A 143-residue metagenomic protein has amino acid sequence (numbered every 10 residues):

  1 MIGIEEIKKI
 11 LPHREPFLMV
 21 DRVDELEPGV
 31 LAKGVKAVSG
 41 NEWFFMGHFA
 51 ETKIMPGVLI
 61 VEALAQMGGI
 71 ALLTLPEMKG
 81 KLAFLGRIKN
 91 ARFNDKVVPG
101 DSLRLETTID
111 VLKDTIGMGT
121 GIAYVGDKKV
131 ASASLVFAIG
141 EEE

Functional and structural regions predicted by a protein language model:
M1, G68-R104, V130, S134-A138: Hydrophobic beta-strand-centered segment that forms part of the acyl-chain substrate-binding groove
I2-R14: Short aromatic-glycine motifs in intrinsically disordered, low-complexity regions
K8, E51, F93-D95: Beta-strand-rich interaction surfaces with strong enrichment in secreted/lumenal proteins
P12, G29, V97-D101, D110-E143: HotDog/MaoC-like acyl-thioester-processing domains
E15-M55, I60: Catalytic strand-loop segment that frames the active site of acyl-thioester-processing enzymes
F17-M19, L103, G117: Hydrophobic core residues within well-ordered beta-strands of beta-rich domains
D21-D24, K89, N94, T108-D110 (+1 more regions): Conserved positions in beta-strands of structured domains
V23, M55-M78: Active-site helix/loop of acyl-thioester processing domains in fatty-acid/polyketide metabolism, spanning hotdog-fold
